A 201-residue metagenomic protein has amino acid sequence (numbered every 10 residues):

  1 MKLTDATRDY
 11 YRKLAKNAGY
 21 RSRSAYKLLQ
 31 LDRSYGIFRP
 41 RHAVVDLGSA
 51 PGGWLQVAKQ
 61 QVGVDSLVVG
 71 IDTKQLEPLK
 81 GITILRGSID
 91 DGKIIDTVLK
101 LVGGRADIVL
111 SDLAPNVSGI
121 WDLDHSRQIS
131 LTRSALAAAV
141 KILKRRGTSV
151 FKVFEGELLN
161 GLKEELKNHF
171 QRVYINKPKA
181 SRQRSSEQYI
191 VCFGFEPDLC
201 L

Functional and structural regions predicted by a protein language model:
M1-P40: Class I SAM-dependent methyltransferase Rossmann-like catalytic core, especially the SAM/SAH-binding loop
P40-A50: Conserved class I S-adenosyl-L-methionine
P51-V64: Conserved SAM-binding loop of SAM-dependent methyltransferases across substrates and taxa, primarily the Class I
K59, I129-R145: A short glycine-rich, Lys/Arg-flanked "PGG" loop and its adjoining helix->strand segment in the class I
L67-D72: Conserved SAM-binding motif I beta-strand of class I
T73-S118: S-adenosyl-L-methionine
R145-V153: Conserved beta-strand signature within the Rossmann-like core of class I S-adenosyl-L-methionine
G156-L201: Class I S-adenosyl-L-methionine
